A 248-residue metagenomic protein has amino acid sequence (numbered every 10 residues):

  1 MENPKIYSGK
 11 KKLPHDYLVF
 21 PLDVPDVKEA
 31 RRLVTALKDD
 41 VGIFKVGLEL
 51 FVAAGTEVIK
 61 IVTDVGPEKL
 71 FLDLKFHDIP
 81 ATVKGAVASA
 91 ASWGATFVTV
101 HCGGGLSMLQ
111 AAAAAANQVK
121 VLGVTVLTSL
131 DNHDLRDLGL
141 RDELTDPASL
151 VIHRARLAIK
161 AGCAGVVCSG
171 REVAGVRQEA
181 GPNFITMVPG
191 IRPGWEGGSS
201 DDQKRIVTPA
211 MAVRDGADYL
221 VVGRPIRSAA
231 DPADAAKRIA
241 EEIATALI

Functional and structural regions predicted by a protein language model:
M1-R32, A174, Q178-G181, S199 (+2 more regions): N-terminal amphipathic alpha-helix/helix-capping segment at the start of soluble metabolic enzymes
K12-L18, D78, T82-G165, S169-A174 (+2 more regions): Conserved anion-binding
F20, F44, K75, V98 (+5 more regions): Conserved, mostly hydrophobic/aromatic
L33, A81-A90, W195-D218, D234-A235: Catalytic cores of alpha/beta
A36-L37, V62, A90, A112 (+4 more regions): Generic structural signal for hydrophobic
D39, V65, W93, A161 (+1 more regions): Structural motif
I43-F97, H101: Metabolite-binding pocket within alpha/beta catalytic cores that recognizes anionic/polar moieties
L109-A115, V213, I226-I248: C-terminal helical cap(s) of enzyme catalytic domains, especially alpha/beta-barrels
